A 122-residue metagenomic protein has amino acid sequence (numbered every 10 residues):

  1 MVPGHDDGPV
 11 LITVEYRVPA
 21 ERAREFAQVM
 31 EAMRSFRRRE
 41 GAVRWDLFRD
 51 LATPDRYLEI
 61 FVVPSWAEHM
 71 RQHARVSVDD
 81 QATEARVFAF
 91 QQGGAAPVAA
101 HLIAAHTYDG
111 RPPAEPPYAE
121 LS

Functional and structural regions predicted by a protein language model:
M1-D7, R44-R56, A82-S122: Glycine-rich beta-strand-turn "strand-cap" elements at beta-sheet edges
D6, V29, R38-R39: Non-catalytic interaction/regulatory modules that flank or connect domains
V10-R17, D46-R75: Short, well-ordered beta-strand segments in beta-rich or mixed alpha/beta enzyme and ligand-binding folds
Y16-Q28: Short, surface-exposed ligand-recognition loops at beta-strand->loop->(often short) alpha-helix junctions that present
R22-R24, A67-H69, T107: Residue-level signal for secondary-structure boundary sites
A32: Active/binding-pocket-proximal capping segment
S35-R44, V62-A99: An amphipathic, aromatic/His-enriched active-site/gating alpha helix that lines ligand/cofactor pockets
